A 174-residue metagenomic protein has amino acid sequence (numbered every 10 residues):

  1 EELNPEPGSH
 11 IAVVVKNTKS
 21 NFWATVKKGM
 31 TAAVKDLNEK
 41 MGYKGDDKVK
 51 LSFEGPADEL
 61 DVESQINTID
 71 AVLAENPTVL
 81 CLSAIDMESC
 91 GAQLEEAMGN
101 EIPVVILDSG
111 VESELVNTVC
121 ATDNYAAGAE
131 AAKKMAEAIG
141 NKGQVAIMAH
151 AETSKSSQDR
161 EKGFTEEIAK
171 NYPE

Functional and structural regions predicted by a protein language model:
E1-E174: A residue-level marker of the well-folded mature domains of exported/periplasmic proteins
